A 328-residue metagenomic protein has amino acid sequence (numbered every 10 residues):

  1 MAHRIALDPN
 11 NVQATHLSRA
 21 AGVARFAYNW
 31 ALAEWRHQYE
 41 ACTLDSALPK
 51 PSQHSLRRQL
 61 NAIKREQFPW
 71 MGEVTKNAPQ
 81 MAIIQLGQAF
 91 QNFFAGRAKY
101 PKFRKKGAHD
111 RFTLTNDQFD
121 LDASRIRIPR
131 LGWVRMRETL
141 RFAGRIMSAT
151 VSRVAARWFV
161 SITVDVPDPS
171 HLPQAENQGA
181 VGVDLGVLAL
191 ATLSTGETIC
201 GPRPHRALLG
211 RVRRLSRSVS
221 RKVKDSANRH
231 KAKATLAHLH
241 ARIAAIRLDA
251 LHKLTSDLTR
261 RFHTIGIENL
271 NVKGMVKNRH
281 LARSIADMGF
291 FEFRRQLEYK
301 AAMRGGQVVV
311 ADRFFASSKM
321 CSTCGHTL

Functional and structural regions predicted by a protein language model:
M1-A78: Gly/serine-rich nucleotide phosphate-binding loop at the start of the catalytic core of nucleotide/ADP-ribose-handling
A2-R4, T15, N77, R130 (+3 more regions): Positively charged, helix-rich recognition surfaces that bind polyanionic ligands
P9, P101-K102, P202: Proline-rich low-complexity regions
A27-W35, A82-F90, F94, V212 (+1 more regions): Short, Φ-rich (hydrophobic/aromatic) sequence segments
L32, R36-Y39, F90, F94-P101 (+2 more regions): Long, hydrophobic, amphipathic alpha-helical segments used as structural scaffolds
P51-V154, R295: Acidic carboxylate diad motif detector
